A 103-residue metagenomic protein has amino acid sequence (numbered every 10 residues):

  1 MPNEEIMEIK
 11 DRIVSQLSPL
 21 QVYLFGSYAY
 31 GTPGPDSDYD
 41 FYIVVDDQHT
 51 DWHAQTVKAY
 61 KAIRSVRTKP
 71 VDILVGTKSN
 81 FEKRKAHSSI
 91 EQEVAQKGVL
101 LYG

Functional and structural regions predicted by a protein language model:
M1-Q21, Y30-P35, V45-G103: Catalytic core of pol beta-like nucleotidyltransferases
S27: Conserved H-loop
D40-V44: Short beta-strand->loop micro-motif that forms the acidic, two-metal-ion catalytic signature in nucleotide-processing
